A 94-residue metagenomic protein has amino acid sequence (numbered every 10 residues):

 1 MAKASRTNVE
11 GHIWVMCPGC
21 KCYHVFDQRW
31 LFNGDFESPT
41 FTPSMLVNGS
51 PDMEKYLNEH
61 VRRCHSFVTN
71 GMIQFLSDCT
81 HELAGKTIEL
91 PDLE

Functional and structural regions predicted by a protein language model:
M1-W14, C22-E94: A short Gly-Trp-Pro
